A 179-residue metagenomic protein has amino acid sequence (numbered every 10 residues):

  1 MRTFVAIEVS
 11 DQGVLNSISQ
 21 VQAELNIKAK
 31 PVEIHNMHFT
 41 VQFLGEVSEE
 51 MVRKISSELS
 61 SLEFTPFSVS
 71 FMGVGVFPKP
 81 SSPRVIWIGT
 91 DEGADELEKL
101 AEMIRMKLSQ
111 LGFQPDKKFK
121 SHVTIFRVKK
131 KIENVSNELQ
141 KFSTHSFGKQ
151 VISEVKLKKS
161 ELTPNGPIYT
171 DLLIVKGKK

Functional and structural regions predicted by a protein language model:
M1-K179: Histidine-dependent nucleotide/RNA phosphoesterase domain, centered on the 2H-phosphoesterase fold with its duplicated
